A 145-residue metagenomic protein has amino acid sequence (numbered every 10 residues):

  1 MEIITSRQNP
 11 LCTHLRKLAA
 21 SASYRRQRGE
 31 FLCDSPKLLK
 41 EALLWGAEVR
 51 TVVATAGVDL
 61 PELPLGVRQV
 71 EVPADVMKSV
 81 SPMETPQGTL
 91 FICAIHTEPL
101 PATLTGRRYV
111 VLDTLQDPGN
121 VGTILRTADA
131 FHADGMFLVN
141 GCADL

Functional and structural regions predicted by a protein language model:
M1-E84: N-terminal positively charged helical leader segments and presequences
L44, H96-T97, A102-L145: RNA substrate-binding interface of SAM-dependent RNA methyltransferases
F91: Glycine-rich phosphate-binding loops that contact phosphosugars or nucleotide phosphates
